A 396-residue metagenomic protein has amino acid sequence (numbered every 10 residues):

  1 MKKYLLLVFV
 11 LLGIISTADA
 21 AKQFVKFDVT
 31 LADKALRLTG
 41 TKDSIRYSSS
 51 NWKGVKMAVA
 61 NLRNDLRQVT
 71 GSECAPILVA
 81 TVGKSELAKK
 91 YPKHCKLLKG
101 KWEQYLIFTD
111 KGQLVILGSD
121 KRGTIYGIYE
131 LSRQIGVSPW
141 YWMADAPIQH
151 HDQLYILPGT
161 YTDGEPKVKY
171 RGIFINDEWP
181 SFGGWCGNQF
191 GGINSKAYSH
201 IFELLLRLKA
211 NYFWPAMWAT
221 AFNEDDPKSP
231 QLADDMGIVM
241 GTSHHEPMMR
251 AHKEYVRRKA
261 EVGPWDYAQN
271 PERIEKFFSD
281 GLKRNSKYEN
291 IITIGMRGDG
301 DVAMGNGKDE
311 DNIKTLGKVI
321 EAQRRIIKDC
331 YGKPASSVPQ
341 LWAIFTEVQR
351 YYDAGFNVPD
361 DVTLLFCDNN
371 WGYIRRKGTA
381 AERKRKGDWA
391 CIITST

Functional and structural regions predicted by a protein language model:
Y4-G13: Sec-dependent N-terminal signal peptides
G13-D19: C-terminal segment of classical bacterial N-terminal signal peptides
A20-E165: Contiguous, structured surface segment used for ligand recognition
K53, V115-G118, N176-S195, A210-A221 (+3 more regions): The substrate-binding groove and active-site-proximal loops of carbohydrate-active enzymes, especially glycoside
W140-G191, K196-A216, G387-A390: An acidic-aromatic substrate-binding cleft motif
L154, E224-P230, D234-D235, V262-G387: Gly/Pro-rich turn-and-neighbor structural signature
R171-I175, Y212-P215, M240-S243, I292-I294 (+3 more regions): Hydrophobic faces of well-ordered beta-strands that scaffold small-molecule active sites in alpha/beta enzyme cores
A219-M248: Aromatic-lined substrate-binding rim segments of carbohydrate-active enzymes
